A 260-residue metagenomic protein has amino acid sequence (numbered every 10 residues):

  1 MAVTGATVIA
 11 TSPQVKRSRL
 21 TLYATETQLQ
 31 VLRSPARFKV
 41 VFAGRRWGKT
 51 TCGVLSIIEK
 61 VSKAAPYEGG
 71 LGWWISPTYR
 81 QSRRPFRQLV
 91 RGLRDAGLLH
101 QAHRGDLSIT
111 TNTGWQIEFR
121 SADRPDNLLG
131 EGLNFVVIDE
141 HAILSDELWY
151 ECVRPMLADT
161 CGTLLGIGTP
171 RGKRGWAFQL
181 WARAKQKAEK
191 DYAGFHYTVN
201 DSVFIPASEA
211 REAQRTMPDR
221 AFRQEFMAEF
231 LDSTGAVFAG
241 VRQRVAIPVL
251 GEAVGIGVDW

Functional and structural regions predicted by a protein language model:
M1-F38, A253: Pre-P-loop entry segment of helicase/translocase ATPase cores
K39-F42, W73, G166: Short hydrophobic/aromatic beta-strand immediately N-terminal to the Walker A/P-loop
W47-Y67: Walker A/P-loop NTP-binding motif
G69-S82: Conserved RecA-like ASCE P-loop NTPase motor core of nucleic-acid helicases/translocases
R80-N134, F230: Inter-Walker segment of RecA-like/P-loop motor cores
D139-H141: Walker B catalytic acidic pair
I143-M217: ASCE P-loop NTPase helicase motor core
D201-V258: ATPase catalytic-site recognition across NTP-hydrolyzing enzymes
